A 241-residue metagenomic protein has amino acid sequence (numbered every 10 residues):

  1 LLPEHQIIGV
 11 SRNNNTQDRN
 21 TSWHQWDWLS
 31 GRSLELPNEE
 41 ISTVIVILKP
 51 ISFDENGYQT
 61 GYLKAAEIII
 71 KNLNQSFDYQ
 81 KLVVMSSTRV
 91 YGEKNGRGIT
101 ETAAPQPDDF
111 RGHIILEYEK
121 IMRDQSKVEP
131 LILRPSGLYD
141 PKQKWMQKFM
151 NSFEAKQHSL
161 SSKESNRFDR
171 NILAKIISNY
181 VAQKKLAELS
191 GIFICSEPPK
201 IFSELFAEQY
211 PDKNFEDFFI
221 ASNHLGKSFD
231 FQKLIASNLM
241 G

Functional and structural regions predicted by a protein language model:
L1-E4: N-terminal Rossmann NAD(P)H-binding glycine-rich loop of SDR-like oxidoreductase domains
G9-N14, W28: N-terminal Rossmann-fold cofactor-binding loop
V10, I47, L82-T88, L133-P135: SDR active-site strand-loop-helix element
T21-N72: NAD(P)H-binding glycine-rich loop region in Rossmannoid oxidoreductase-like domains and their noncatalytic homologs
I68-D108: Conserved Rossmann-fold NAD(P)-dependent oxidoreductase catalytic core, especially the SDR/UDP-sugar
N95-I132: Catalytic helix-loop patch of NAD(P)-dependent Rossmann-fold dehydrogenases
L138, K144-K148, Q157-A182: Substrate-positioning beta->alpha
N171-L225: Mid/C-terminal beta-alpha module of Rossmann-like enzyme folds, strongest in SDR-family dehydrogenases/epimerases
